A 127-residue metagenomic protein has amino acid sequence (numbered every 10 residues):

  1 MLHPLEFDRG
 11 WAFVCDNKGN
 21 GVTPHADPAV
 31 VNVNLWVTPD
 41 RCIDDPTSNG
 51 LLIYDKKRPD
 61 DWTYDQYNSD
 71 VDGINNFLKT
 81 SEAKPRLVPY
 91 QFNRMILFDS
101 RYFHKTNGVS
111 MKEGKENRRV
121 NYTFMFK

Functional and structural regions predicted by a protein language model:
M1: Acidic-basic catalytic patches of nuclease active cores, encompassing PD-(D/E)XK and other metal-cofactor nuclease
P4-K127: Catalytic core of non-heme Fe(II) oxygenases with the double-stranded beta-helix
